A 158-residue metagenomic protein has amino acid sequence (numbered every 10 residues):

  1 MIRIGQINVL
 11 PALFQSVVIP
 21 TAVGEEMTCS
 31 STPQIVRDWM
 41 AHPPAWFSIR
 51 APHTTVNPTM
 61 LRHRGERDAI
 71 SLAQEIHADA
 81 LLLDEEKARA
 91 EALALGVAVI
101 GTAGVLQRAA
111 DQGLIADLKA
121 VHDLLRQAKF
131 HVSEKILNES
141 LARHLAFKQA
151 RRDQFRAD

Functional and structural regions predicted by a protein language model:
M1-A80, E86, A90-A98, A120 (+2 more regions): Active-site-proximal, substrate-binding regions of enzyme catalytic domains and RNA-binding/basic surfaces
V97, G101-F147: Hydrophobic alpha-helical interaction segments
